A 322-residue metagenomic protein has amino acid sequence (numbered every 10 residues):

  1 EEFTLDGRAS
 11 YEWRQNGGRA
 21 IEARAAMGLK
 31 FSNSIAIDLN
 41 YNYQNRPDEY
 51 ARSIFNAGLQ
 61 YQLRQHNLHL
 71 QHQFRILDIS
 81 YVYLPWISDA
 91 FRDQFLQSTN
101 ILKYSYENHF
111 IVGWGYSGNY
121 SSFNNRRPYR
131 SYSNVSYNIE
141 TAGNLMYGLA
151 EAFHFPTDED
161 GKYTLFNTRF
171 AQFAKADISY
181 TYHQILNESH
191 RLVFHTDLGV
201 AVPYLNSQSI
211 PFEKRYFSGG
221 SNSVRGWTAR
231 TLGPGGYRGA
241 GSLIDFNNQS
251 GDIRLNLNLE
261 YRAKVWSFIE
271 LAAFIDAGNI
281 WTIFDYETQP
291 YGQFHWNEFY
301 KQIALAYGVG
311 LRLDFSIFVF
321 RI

Functional and structural regions predicted by a protein language model:
E1-P128, R225-G226, Y237, V319: Gram-negative/organellar outer-membrane beta-barrel architecture
E2, R8, I111, G220 (+1 more regions): Glycine-centered small-residue hotspots that permit tight backbone geometry or close packing
E2, S32-S34, Q65, Y132 (+3 more regions): Strand-connecting loop/turn motifs
T4-G7, Q15, A277, W281-G292: Hydrophobic alpha-helical membrane segments
D6-R8, S34-D38, G58, H69-Q73 (+6 more regions): Residue-level detector of the transmembrane beta-barrel scaffold of outer-membrane proteins
F31, S250-R254, A263-F268, K301-L305 (+1 more regions): A structural signal for short secondary-structure junctions
Q73-A263, A273-F274, W281-F284, T288-P290: C-terminal outer-membrane beta-barrel translocator/porin domains of Gram-negative envelope proteins and their
R225-G226, E287-R321: C-terminal beta-signal and terminal closure region of outer-membrane beta-barrel proteins
